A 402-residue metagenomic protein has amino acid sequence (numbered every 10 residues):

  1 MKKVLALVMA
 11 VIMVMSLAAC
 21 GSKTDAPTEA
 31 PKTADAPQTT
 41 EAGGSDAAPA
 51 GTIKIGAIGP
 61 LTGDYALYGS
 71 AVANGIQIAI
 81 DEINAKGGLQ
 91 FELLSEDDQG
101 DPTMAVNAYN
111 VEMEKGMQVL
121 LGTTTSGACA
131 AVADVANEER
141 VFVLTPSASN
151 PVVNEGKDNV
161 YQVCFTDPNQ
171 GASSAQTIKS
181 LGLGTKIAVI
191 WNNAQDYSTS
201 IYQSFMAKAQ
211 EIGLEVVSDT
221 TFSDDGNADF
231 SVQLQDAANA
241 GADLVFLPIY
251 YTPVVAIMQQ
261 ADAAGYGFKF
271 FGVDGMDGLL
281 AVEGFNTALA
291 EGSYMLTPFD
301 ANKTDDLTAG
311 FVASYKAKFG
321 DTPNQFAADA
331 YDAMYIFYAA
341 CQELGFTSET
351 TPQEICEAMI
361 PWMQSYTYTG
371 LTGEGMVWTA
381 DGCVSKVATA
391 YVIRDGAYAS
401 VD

Functional and structural regions predicted by a protein language model:
M1-M9: Positively charged n-region of N-terminal signal peptides that target proteins for export
S16-A19: C-terminal motif of bacterial Sec signal peptides marking the signal peptidase cleavage site
S22-D402: Extracytosolic ligand-binding ectodomains
